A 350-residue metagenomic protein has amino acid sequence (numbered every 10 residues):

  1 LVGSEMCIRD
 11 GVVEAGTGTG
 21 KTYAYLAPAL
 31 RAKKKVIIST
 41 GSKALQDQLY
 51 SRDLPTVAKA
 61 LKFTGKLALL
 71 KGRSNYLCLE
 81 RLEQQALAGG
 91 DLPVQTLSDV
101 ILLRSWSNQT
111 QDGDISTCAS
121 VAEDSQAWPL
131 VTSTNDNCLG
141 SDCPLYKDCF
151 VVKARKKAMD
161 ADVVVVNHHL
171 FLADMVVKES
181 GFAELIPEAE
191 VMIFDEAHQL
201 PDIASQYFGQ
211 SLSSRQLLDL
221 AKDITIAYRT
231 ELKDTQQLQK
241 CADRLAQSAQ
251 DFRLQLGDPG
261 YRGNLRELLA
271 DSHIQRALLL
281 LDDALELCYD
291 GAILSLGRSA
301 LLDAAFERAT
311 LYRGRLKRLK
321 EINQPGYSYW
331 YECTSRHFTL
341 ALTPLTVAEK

Functional and structural regions predicted by a protein language model:
L1-I8: Short, small-residue-biased leader/transition segments that mark boundaries at the very start of proteins
S4, A242-A249, L278-L285, S299-L316: Short amphipathic alpha-helical coiled-coil/interface segments
R9-Y25: Walker A/P-loop
G11-V13, I38, V164, M192: Hydrophobic positions in the central parallel beta-sheet of the AAA+
G20-L30, Y50-S51: Motif I (Walker A/P-loop) of helicase-class P-loop NTPases
R31, D47, R52-P55, N135-N137 (+1 more regions): Signature of the SF2 helicase/ATPase Hel1-core->accessory helical subdomain module
K34-V164, H169, I224, R229 (+4 more regions): A substrate-engagement module of RecA-like helicase motors
Y289-I293, A300, A304-K350: P-loop NTPase motor module signature
